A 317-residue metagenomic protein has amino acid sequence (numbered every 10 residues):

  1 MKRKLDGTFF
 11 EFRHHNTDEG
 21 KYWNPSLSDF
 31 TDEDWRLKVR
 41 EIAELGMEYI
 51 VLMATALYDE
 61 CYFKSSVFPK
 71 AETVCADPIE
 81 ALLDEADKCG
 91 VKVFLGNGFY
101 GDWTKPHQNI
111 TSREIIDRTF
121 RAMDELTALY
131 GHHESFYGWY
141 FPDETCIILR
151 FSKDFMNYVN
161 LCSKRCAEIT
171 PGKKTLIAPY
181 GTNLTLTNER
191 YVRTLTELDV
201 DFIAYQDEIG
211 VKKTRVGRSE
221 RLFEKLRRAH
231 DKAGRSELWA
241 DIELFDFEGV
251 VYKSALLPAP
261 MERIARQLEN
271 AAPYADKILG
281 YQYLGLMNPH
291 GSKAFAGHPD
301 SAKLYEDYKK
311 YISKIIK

Functional and structural regions predicted by a protein language model:
K2-F9, E48-V51, G90-F94, S135-Y140 (+4 more regions): Structural preference for beta-strand elements that scaffold enzyme active sites
R3, S28-Y58, E197-I203, N270-I278: Catalytic domains of carbohydrate-active enzymes, especially glycoside hydrolases
H15-D32, C61-A76, K105-D117, P142-K153 (+3 more regions): The substrate-binding groove and active-site-proximal loops of carbohydrate-active enzymes, especially glycoside
D32-G101, D154-T175, R218-R221, K225-A229: Aromatic-lined substrate-binding rim segments of carbohydrate-active enzymes
K38-E41, T73-K92, Q108-G138, R165 (+3 more regions): An active-site-proximal structural segment forming one wall of the substrate-binding cleft that immediately precedes
I50, Y137, D207-K212, A233-K317: Substrate-binding cleft of secreted/luminal carbohydrate-active enzymes
G98-K105, A122-K153, L279: Active-site groove signature of glycoside hydrolases
E134-D143, I147, T187-G217: Aromatic- and acid-rich polysaccharide-binding/catalytic face of secreted or lumenal carbohydrate-active enzymes
